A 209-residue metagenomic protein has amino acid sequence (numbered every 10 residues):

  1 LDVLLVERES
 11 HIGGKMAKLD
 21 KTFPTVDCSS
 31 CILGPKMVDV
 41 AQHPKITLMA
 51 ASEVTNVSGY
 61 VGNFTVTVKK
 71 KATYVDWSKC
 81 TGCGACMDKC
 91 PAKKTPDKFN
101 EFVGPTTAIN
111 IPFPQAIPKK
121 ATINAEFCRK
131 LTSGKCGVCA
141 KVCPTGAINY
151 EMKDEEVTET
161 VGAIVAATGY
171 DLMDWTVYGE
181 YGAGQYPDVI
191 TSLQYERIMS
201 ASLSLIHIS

Functional and structural regions predicted by a protein language model:
L1-L4: N-terminal Rossmann-like FAD-binding beta1-loop-alpha1 element of flavoenzymes
E9-P35, M49-K79, D88-A166, Y170-I190: Non-heme iron-sulfur electron-transfer modules
W77-G82, A201: Short, charged, solvent-exposed linker or helix-capping segments at domain edges/interfaces that act as flexible hinges
C128, A201-S202: Short, glycine/charged-enriched hinge/interface segments at domain edges or termini
P187-S200: Central beta-strand plus flanking loop segment that forms part of the substrate or channel wall within the catalytic
I206-I208: Conserved small/polar residues in nucleotide/adenosyl-binding loops
